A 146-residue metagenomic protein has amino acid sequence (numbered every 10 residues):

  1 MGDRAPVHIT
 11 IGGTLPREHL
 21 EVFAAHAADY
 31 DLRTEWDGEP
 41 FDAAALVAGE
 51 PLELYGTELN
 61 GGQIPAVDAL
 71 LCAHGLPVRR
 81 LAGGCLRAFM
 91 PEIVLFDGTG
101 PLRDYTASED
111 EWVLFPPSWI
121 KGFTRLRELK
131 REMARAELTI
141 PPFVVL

Functional and structural regions predicted by a protein language model:
M1-R33: Short, extreme N-terminal segment that most often corresponds to the first beta-strand
F23-A25, D37, M90-E92: General "foldedness" signal
H26-L59, P65: N-terminal interaction modules that seed assembly of large macromolecular complexes
A48-L146: Charged interaction segments
